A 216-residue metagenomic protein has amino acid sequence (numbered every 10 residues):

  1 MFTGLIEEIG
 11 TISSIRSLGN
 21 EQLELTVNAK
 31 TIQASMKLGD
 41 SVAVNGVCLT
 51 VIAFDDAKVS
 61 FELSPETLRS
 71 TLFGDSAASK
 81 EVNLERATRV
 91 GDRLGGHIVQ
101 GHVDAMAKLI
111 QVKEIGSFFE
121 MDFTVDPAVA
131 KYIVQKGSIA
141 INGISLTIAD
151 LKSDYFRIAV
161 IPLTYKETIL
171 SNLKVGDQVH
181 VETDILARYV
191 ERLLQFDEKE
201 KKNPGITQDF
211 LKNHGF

Functional and structural regions predicted by a protein language model:
M1-F216: Conserved loop->alpha-helix
